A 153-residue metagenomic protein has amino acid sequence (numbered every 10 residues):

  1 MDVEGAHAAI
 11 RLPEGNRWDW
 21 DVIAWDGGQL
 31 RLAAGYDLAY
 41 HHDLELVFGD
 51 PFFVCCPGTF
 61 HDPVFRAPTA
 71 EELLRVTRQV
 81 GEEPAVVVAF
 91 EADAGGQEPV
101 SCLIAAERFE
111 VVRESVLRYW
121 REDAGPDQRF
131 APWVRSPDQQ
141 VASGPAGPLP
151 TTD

Functional and structural regions predicted by a protein language model:
M1-D153: Surface-exposed, interaction-prone regions used to assemble/regulate multi-protein complexes
